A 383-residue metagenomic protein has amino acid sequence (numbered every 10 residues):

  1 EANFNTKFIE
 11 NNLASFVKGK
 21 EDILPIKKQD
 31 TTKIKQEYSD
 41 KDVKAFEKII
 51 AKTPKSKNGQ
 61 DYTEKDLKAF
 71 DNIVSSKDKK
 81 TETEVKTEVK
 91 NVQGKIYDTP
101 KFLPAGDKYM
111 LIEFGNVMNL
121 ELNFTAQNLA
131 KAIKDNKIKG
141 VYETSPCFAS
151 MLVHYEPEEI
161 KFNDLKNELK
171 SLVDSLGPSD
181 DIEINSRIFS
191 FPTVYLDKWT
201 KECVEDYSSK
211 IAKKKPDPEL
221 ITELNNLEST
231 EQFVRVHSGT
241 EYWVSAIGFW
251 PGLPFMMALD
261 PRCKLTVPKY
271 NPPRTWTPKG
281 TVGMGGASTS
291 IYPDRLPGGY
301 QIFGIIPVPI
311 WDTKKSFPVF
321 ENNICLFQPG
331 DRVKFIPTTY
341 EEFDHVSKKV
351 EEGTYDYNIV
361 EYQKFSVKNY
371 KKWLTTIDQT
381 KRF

Functional and structural regions predicted by a protein language model:
E1-G19, E82-F383: Glycine-rich active-site loops that engage anionic ligands at enzyme catalytic sites
I9, I23-I26, I34, I49-I50 (+2 more regions): Short hydrophobic transmembrane-like helices used for membrane targeting/insertion
F16, K20-I23, I50-K57, V74-T81: Short, flexible helical or helix-coil boundary motifs
Q36, P54-D61: Charged, low-complexity interaction regions
K41-K48, K52, K65, N72: Basic, mixed-charge low-complexity alpha-helical segments
